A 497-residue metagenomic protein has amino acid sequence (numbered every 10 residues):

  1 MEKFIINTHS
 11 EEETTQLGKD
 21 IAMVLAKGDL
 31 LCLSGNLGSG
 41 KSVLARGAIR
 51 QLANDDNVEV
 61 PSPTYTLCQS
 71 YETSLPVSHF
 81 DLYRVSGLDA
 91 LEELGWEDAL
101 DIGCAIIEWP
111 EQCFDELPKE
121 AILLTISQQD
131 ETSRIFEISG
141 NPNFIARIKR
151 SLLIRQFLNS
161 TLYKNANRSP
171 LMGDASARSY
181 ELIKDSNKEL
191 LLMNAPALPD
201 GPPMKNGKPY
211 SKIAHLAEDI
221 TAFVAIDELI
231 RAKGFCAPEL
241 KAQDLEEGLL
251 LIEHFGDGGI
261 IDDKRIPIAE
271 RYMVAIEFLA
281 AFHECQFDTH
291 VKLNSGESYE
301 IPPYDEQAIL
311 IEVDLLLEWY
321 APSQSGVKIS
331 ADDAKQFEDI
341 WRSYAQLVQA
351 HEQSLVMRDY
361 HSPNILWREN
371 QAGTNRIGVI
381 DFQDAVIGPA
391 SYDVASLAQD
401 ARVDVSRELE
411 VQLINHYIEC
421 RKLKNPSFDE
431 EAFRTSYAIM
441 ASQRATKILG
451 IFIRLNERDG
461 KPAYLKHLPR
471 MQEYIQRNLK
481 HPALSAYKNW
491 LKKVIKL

Functional and structural regions predicted by a protein language model:
F4, E97-I154: Short phosphate-coordinating micro-motif centered on Lys-Gly-acidic
K41: Conserved lysine of the Walker
C68-P110: Conserved nucleotide-sensing/catalytic segment adjacent to the nucleotide-binding pocket in NTP-handling enzymes
E137-L249, S354, R368-I377, K492-L497: Conserved NTP-binding catalytic cores of kinases and kinase-like/nucleotidyltransferase enzymes across multiple kinase
A177-K184, L191-L192, F282, R342-Y392 (+1 more regions): Active-site acidic catalytic loop and adjacent metal/ATP-binding pocket of ATP-dependent phosphoryl transfer enzymes
I183-L310, L315, P322, Q349-A350: ATP-binding pocket architecture of kinase catalytic cores
F287-P302, Q307-A308, E312-V356, E369-Q371 (+2 more regions): An alpha-helical support segment within catalytic cores of ATP-dependent transferases
L315-Q324, A390-P426, S442-R458, M471-L479: Active-site activation/catalytic loop segments of kinase-like enzymes and analogous catalytic loops in related
